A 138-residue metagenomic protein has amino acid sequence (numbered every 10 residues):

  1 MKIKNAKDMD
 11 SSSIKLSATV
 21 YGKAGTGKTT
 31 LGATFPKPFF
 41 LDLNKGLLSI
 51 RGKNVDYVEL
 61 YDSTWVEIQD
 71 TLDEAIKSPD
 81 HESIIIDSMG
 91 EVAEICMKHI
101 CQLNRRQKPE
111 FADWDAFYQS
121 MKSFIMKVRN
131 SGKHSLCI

Functional and structural regions predicted by a protein language model:
K2-I95: Conserved P-loop
S83, S88-I138: P-loop NTPase motor core
